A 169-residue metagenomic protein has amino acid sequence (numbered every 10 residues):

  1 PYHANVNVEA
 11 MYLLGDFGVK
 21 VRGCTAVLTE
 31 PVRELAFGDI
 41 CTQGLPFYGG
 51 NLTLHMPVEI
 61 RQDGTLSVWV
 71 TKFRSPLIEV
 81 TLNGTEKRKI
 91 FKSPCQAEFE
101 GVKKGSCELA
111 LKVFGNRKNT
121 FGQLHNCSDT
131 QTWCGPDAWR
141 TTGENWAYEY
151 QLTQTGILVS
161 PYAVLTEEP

Functional and structural regions predicted by a protein language model:
P1-P57, V70-K72, S106-P169: An acidic-aromatic loop/edge-strand motif
P57-I60, G64-G84, K89-F91, L109-V113: Aromatic-lined ligand-binding clefts that engage carbohydrates, nucleic acids, or primary amines
Q62, K103-K104: Surface-exposed loops/turns
C95-V102: Exposed aromatic-hydrophobic patches
